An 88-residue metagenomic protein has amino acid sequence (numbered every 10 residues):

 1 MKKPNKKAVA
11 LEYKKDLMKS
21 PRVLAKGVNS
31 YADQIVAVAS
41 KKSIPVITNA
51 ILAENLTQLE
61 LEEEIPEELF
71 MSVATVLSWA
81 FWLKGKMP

Functional and structural regions predicted by a protein language model:
M1-P88: Divalent-cation
